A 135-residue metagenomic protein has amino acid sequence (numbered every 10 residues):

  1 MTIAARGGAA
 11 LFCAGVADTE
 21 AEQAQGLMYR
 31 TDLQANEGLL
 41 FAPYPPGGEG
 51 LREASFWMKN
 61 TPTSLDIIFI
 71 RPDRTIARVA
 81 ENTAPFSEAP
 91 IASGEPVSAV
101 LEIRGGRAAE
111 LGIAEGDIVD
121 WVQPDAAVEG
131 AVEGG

Functional and structural regions predicted by a protein language model:
M1-G135: Compact, glycine-rich, soluble single-domain proteins
